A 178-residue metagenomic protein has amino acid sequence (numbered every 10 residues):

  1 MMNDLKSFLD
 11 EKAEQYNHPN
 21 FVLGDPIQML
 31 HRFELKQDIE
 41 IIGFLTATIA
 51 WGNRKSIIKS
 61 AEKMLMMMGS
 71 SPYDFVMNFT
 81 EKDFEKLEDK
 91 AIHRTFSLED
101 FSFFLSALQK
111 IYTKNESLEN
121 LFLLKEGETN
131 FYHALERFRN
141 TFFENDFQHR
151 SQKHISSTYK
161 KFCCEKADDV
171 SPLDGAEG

Functional and structural regions predicted by a protein language model:
M1-G178: HhH-family (HhH-GPD) DNA N-glycosylase catalytic core used in base-excision repair
